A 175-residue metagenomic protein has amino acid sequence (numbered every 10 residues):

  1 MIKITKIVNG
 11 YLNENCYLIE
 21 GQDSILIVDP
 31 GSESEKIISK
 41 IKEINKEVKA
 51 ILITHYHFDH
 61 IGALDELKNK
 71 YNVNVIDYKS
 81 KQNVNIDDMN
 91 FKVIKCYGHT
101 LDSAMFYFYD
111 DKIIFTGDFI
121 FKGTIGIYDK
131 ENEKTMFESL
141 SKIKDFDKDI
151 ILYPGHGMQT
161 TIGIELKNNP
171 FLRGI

Functional and structural regions predicted by a protein language model:
M1-E43, M105-T116: Conserved beta-strand hairpin/beta-sheet module of binuclear metal-dependent hydrolase folds, prominently
M1-T5, Q22, E43, N83-D87 (+2 more regions): Short, Lys/Arg-enriched, disordered terminal segments
E20, V28-S34, K40-I44, K68-N69 (+3 more regions): Mid-domain alpha/beta scaffold segments of enzyme catalytic cores
I25, L101-I175: Metallo-beta-lactamase
I27-P30, K49-H57, I76-Y78, K95-G98 (+2 more regions): Active-site neighborhood of phospho(di)ester-bond hydrolases with catalytic His/Asp-centered motifs
E35-D77: Active-site metal-binding motif and surrounding structural segment of the metallo-beta-lactamase
I41-E47, I86-M89, F108-D110, F146: Glycine-rich phosphate-binding loop signature in dinucleotide/nucleotide-binding domains
I61-K95, H99-T100: Helix-adjacent hinge/juxtasegments
